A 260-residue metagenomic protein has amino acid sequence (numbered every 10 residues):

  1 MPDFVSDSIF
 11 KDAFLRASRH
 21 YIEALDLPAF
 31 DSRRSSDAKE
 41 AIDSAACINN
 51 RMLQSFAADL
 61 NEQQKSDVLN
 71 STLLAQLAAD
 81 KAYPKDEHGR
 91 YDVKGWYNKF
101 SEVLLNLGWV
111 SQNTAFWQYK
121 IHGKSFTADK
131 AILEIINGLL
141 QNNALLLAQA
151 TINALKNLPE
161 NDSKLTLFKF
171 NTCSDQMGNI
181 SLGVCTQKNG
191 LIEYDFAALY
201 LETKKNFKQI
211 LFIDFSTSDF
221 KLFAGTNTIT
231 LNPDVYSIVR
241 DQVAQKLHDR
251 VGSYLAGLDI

Functional and structural regions predicted by a protein language model:
M1-P84, G89-R90, Y97-N98, L158-I260: C-terminal assembly and membrane-engagement modules of membrane-active proteins
D26, G108, N142-N143: Short, flexible coil/linker elements and helix-boundary hinge sites characteristic of intrinsically disordered
Y83-A115: Extended assembly-interface regions of large multimeric machines
V103, G138, Q242, K246: Residues that form generic nucleotide/phosphate-binding pockets
L104, D129-L133, N232: Aromatic-residue detector
S111, H122, L191-Y194: A broad structural signal for short, well-ordered beta-strand segments within beta-sheet-rich domains
W117-K169: Membrane-inserting effector segments that mediate pore formation, membrane fusion, or transient membrane insertion
